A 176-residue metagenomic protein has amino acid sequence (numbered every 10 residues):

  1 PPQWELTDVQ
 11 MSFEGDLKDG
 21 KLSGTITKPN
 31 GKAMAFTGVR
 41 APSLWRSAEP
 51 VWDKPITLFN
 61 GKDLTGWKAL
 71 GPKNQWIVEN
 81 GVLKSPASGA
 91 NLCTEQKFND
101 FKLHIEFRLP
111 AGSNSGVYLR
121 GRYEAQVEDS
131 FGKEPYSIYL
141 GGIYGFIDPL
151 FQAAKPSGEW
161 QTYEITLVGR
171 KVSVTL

Functional and structural regions predicted by a protein language model:
P2-L176: Carbohydrate-interacting regions of secretory-pathway proteins
